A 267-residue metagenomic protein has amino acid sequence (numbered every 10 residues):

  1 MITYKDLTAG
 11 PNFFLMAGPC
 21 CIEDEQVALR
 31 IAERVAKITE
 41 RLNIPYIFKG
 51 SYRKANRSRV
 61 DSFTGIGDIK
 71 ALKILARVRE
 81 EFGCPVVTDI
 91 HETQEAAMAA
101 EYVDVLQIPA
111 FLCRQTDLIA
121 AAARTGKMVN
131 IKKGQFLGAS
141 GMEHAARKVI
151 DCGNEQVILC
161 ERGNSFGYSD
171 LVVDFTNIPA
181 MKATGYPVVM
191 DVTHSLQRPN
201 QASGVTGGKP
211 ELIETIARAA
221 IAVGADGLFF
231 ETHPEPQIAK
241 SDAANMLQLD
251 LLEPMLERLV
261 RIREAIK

Functional and structural regions predicted by a protein language model:
M1-M16, E264-K267: N-terminal amphipathic alpha-helix/helix-capping segment at the start of soluble metabolic enzymes
T8, G126-T232: Catalytic alpha/beta core domains of metabolic enzymes, predominantly
L15-V27, Y46-D68, T232-A243: Glycine-rich, proline-tolerant flexible connector loops at the mouths of alpha/beta enzymes
M16, I47-K49, V87, Q107 (+4 more regions): Conserved beta-strand positions in the central sheet of alpha/beta enzyme cores
C21, Y52-N56, E92-Q94, L112 (+4 more regions): Active-site-proximal loop/turn and secondary-structure-junction residues that shape catalytic pockets, frequently
E33-L42, D61-V87, A122-M128, I178-V188 (+2 more regions): Alpha-helix-loop-beta-strand connector modules within alpha/beta enzyme cores
V60-I69, V105-L112, Y168-F175, L196-I221 (+2 more regions): Active-site-adjacent loop and "lid" segments of alpha/beta metabolic enzymes
I66-G67, E81-E95, D104-D117, M128-A139 (+1 more regions): Catalytic beta/alpha-barrel core
